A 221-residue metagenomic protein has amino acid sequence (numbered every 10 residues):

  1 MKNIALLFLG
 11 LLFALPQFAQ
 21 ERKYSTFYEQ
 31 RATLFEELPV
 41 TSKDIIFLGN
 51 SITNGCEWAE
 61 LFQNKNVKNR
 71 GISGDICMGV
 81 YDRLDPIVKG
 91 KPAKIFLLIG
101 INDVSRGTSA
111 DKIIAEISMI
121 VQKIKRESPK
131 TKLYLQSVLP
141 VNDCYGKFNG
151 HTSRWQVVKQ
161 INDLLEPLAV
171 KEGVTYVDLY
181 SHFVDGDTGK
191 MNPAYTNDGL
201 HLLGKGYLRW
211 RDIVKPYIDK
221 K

Functional and structural regions predicted by a protein language model:
M1-E21: Bacterial Sec-dependent N-terminal signal peptides
L11, P140-K221: Catalytic His-Asp segment of secreted/periplasmic serine-dependent ester chemistry enzymes
A19-K94, K190: Serine-esterase "nucleophile elbow" of acetyl-processing enzymes
D44-S51, M78-K112, L202-K221: N-terminal/domain-start segments enriched in small and hydrophobic, helix-friendly residues, covering either
L48-N50, Q136, V177: Active-site flanking residues adjacent to catalytic metal/cofactor-binding acidic residues
G71-I72, I99-V104, V138, V184: Cell-envelope and extracellular/periplasmic
A110-I120, W155-I161: Charged helix-capping and loop-helix junction motifs
S128-K132: A short helix->loop->beta-strand "cap" motif at the edges of active sites that frequently abuts
